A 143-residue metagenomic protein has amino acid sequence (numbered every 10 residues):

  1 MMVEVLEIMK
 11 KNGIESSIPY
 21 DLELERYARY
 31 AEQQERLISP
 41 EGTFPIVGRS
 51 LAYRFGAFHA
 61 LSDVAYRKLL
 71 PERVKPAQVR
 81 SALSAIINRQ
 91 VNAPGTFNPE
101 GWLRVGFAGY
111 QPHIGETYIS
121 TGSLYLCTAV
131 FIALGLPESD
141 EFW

Functional and structural regions predicted by a protein language model:
M2-S139: Long, repeat-rich segments with strong aromatic
E141-W143: Short, intrinsically disordered, charge-balanced linker/junction segments flanking boundaries in proteins
